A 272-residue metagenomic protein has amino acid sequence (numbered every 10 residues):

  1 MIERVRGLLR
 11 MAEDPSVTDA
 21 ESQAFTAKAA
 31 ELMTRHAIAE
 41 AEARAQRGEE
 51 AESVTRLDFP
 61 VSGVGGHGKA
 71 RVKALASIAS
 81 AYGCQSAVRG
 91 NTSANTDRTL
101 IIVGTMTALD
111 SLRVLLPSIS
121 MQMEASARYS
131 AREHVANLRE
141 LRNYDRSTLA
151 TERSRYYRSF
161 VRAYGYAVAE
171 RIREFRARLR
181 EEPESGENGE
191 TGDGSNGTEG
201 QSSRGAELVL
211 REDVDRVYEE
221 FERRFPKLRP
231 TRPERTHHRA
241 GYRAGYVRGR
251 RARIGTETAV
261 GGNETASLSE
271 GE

Functional and structural regions predicted by a protein language model:
M1, I38-E272: Extended, helix-rich structural scaffolds rather than catalytic motifs
M1-D58: Long alpha-helical, hydrophobic tracts
